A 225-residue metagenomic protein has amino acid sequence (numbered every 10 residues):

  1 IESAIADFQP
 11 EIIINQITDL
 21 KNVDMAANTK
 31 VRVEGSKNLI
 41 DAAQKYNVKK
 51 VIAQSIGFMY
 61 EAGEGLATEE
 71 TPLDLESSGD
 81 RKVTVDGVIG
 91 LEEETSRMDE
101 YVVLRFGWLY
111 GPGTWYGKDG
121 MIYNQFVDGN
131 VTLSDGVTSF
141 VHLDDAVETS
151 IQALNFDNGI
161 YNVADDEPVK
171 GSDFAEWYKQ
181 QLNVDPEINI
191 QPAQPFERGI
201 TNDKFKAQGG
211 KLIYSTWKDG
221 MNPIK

Functional and structural regions predicted by a protein language model:
I1-N38: NAD(P)H-binding glycine-rich loop region in Rossmannoid oxidoreductase-like domains and their noncatalytic homologs
I13-I17, V51-G57, L104-F106: SDR active-site strand-loop-helix element
T29-V33, L66-E92, G136-F140, P168: Short-chain dehydrogenase/reductase
E34-V83: Conserved Rossmann-fold NAD(P)-dependent oxidoreductase catalytic core, especially the SDR/UDP-sugar
K82, E94-T138: NAD(P)-dependent short-chain dehydrogenase/reductase
M121-V163: Alpha-helical substrate-binding/gating segment
V147-F196: Mid/C-terminal beta-alpha module of Rossmann-like enzyme folds, strongest in SDR-family dehydrogenases/epimerases
V169, D185-K225: C-terminal amphipathic/interface module of NAD(P)-dependent oxidoreductases and related NAD-binding regulators
